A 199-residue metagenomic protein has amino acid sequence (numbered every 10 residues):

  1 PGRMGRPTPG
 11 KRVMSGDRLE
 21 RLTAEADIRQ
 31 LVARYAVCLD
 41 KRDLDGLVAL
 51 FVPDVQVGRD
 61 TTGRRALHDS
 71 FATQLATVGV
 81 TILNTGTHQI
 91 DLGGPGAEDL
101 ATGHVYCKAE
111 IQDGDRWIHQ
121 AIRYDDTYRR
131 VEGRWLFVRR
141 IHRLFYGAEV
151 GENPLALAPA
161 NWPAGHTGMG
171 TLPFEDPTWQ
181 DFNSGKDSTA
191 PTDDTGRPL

Functional and structural regions predicted by a protein language model:
P1-V13, P191-L199: N-terminal amphipathic/basic-hydrophobic helices that include classical n-h-c signal peptides and signal-anchor
G5-V37, K41, D45, A49-P53: Short, low-complexity N-terminal intrinsically disordered segments enriched in polar/charged residues
R12, L100-T102, R123-L157, W162-T167: Short beta-strand edge/turn micro-motifs at domain boundaries
L39, F51, C107-A109, I141-L144: Short beta-strand segments enriched in hydrophobic/aromatic residues within well-folded beta-rich domains
L44-D113: A solvent-exposed, acidic/Ser-Thr-rich amphipathic alpha-helical stretch
L83-T85, I118-D125: Short, surface-exposed coil-to-beta transition loops
E110-H119, G147: Short, cysteine-centered beta-strand-loop-beta hairpins and adjacent loop/turn segments enriched in charged/polar
V150-L199: Acidic/histidine-enriched, glycine/proline-rich intrinsically disordered or flexible terminal extensions
